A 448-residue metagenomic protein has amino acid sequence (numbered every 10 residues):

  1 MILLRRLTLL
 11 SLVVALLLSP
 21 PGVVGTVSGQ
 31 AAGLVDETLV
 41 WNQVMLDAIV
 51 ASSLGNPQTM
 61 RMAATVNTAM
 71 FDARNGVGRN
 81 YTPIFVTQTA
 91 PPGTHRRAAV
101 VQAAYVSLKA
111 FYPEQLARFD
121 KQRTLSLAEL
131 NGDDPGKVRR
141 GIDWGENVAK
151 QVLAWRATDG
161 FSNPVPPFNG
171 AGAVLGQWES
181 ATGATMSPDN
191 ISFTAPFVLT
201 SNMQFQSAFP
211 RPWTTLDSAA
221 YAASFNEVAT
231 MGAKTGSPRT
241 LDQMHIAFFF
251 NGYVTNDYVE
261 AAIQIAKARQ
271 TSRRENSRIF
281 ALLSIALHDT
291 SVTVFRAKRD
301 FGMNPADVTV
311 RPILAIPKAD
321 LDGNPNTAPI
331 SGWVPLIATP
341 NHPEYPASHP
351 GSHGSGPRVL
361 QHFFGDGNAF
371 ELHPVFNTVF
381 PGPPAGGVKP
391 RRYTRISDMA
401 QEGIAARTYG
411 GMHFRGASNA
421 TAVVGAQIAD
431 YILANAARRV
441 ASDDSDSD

Functional and structural regions predicted by a protein language model:
M1-L4: N-terminal secretory signal peptides that target proteins for export/translocation
T8-G22: Bacterial N-terminal signal peptides
L12-L16, S28, V174: Intrinsic disorder/low-complexity segments
P21-G29: Signal peptide processing junction and immediate N-terminal pro/mature segment of secreted/exported proteins
Q30-D446: Acidic/polar surface patches and capping/hinge elements
